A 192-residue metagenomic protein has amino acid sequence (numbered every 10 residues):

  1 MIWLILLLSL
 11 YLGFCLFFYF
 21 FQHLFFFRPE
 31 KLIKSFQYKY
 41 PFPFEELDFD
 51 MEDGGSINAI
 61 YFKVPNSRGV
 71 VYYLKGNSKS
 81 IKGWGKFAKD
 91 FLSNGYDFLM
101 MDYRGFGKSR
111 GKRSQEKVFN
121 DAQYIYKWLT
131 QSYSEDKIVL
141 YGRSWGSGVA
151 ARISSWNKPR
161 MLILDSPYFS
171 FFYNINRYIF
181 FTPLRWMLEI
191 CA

Functional and structural regions predicted by a protein language model:
W3-D50: An N-terminal hydrophobic leader/cap segment in hydrolases
E30, W84-G85, I175: Short, flexible helix/strand-to-coil boundary loops that buttress conserved ligand/catalytic motifs in alpha/beta
Y40-P41, V64-N66, S132: Short, flexible hinge/linker loops that cap or flank conserved catalytic cores
M51-S56, L188-A192: Short gly/ser/thr-rich secondary-structure transition/capping motifs
E52-W128, Y141, S147-G148, S154: Membrane-embedded segments
D97, K137, R160-M161: Structural signature of beta-strand start/N-cap positions in the alpha/beta core of ABC transporter nucleotide-binding
Y133-S144: Alpha/beta-hydrolase fold nucleophile elbow
G148-A192: Hydrolase active-site cap/lid region
